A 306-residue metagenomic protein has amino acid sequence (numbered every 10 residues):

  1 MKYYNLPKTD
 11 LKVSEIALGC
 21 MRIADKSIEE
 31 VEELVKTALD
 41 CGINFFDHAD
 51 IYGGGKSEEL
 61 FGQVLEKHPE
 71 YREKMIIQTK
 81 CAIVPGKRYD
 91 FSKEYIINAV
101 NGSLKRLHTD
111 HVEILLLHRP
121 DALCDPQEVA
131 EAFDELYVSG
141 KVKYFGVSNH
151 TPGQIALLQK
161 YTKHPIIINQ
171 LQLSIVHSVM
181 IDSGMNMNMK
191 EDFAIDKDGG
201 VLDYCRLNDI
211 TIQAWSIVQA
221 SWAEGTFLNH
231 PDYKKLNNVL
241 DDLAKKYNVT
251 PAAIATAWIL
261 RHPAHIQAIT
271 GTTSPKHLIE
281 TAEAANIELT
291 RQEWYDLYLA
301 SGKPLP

Functional and structural regions predicted by a protein language model:
M1-M75, V138, A220-S221, P306: N-terminal binding-site loop/beta-alpha segment at the start of enzyme catalytic domains that lines or forms
S14-L18, F46-H48, M75-T79, L115-L117 (+4 more regions): Hydrophobic faces of well-ordered beta-strands that scaffold small-molecule active sites in alpha/beta enzyme cores
G19-E29, C81-E94: Active-site mouth loops of central-metabolism enzymes
A24, G54, P85, R119-C124 (+2 more regions): Short, small-residue-enriched loops and turns at beta-alpha junctions that line or gate enzyme active sites
S27-A38, F91-R106, G153-A156: Short, acidic/polar
L104-D125: Active-site groove signature of glycoside hydrolases
P126-P306: Beta/alpha (TIM)-barrel catalytic core signal, keyed to glycine-rich beta->alpha loops juxtaposed to Asp/Glu that bind
